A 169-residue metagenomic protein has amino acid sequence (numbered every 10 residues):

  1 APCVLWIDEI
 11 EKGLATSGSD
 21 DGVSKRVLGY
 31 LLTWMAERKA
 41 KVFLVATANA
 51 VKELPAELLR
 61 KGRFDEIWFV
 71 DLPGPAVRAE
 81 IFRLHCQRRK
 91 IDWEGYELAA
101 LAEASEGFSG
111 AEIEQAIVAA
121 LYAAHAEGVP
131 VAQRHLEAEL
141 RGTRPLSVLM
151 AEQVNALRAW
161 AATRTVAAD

Functional and structural regions predicted by a protein language model:
A1-A102: Walker A/P-loop NTP-binding motif of AAA+ ATPase domains
A99-I117, A126-D169: C-terminal engagement/docking regions of AAA+ P-loop ATPases
A120: C-terminal anion-handling pockets and recognition modules
